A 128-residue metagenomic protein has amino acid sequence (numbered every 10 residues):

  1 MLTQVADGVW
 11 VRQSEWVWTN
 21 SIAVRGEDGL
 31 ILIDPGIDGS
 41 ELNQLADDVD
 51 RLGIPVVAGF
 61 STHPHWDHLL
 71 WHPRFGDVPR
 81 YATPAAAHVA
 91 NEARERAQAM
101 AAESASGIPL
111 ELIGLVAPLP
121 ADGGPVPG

Functional and structural regions predicted by a protein language model:
L2-D47, R51: Conserved beta-strand hairpin/beta-sheet module of binuclear metal-dependent hydrolase folds, prominently
Q4, H88-G128: Metallo-beta-lactamase
A6, R51, F75-D77, P120 (+1 more regions): Short, well-ordered coil/turn elements that cap or connect secondary structure elements
Q13-E15, P84, P127: Residues at the C-termini of beta-strands that transition into short coil/loop
V17, D67, A86-H88: Surface-exposed, flexible loop/turn segments at secondary-structure boundaries
E27-G29, V78, A85: Short loop segments at secondary-structure junctions
I37-D38, P84-H88: Short, acidic/turn-prone active-site loops that include or flank metal/cofactor- and phosphate-binding residues
S40-A82: Active-site metal-binding motif and surrounding structural segment of the metallo-beta-lactamase
